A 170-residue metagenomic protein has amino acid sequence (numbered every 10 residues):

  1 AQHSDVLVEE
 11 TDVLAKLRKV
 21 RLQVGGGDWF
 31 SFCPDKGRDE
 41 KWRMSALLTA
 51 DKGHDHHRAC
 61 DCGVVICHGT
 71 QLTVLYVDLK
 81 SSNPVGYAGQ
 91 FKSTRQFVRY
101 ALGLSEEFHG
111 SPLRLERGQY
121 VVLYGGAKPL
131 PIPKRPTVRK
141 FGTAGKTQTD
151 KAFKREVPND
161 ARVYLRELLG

Functional and structural regions predicted by a protein language model:
A1-L22: N-terminal "first-domain core" detector
K16, V20-H68: Active-site metal-binding core of divalent-cation-utilizing nuclease and nuclease-like domains
A50, H54, D78-G86: Short coil/turn segments at secondary-structure boundaries
C62-V64, T73-S81: Conserved catalytic cores of phosphodiester-cleaving nucleases, focusing on short active-site segments
V65-T73, Y124-K128: Short, flexible beta-strand-to-coil junctions
S81-L130: Catalytic cores of nucleic-acid endonucleases
H109-G170: Domain-level recognition of nuclease-like catalytic cores that cleave nucleotide substrates
